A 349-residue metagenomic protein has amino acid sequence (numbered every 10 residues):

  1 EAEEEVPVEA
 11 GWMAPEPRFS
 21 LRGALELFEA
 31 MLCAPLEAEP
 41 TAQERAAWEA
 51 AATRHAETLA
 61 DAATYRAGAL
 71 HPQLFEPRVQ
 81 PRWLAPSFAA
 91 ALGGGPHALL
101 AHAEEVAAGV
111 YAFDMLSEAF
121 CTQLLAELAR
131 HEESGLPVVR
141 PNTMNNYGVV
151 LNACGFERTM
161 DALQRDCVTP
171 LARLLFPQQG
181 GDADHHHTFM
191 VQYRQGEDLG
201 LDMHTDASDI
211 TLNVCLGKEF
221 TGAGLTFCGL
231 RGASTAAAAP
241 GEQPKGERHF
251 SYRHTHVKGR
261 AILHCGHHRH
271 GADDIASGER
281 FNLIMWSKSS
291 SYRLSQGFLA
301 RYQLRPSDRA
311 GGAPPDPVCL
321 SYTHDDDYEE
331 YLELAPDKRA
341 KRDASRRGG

Functional and structural regions predicted by a protein language model:
E1-A108, R305-G349: Fe(II)/2-oxoglutarate
L36, Y111-A112, L199, G271: Residues marking the start of alpha-helices
A62, R66-A67, H71, E76 (+6 more regions): Short, functionally important structural connectors and interaction interfaces within domains
H71, F75, V79, L84-D182: Non-heme Fe(II)/2-oxoglutarate
N146, A183, R194, G312 (+1 more regions): Alpha-helical interaction segments
A153-L163, E197-M203, A313-D316: Short, charged low-complexity intrinsically disordered segments located at boundaries of structured domains
R173-L174, Q179-D308: Catalytic core of non-heme Fe(II) oxygenases with the double-stranded beta-helix
